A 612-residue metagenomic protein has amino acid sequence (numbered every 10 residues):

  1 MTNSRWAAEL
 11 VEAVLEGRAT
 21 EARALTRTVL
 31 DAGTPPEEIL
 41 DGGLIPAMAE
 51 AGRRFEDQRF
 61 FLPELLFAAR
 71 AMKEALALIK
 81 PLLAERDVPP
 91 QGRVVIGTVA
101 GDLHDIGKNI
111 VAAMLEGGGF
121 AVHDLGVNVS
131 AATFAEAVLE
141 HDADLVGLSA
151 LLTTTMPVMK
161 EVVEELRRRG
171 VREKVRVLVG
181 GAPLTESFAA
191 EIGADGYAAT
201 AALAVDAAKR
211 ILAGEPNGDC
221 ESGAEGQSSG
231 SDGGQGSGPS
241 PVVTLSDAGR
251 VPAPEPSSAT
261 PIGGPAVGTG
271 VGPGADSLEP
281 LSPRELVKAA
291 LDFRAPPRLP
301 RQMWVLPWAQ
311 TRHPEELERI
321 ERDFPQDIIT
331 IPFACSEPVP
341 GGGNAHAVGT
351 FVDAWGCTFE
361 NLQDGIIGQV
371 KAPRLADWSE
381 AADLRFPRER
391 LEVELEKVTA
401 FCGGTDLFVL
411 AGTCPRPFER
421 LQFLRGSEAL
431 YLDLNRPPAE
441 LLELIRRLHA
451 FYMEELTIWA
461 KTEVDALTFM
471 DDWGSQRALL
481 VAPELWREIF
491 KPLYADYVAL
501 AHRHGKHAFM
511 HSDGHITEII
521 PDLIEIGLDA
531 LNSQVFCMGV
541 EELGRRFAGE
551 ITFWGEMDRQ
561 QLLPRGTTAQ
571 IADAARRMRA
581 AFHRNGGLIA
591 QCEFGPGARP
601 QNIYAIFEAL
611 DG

Functional and structural regions predicted by a protein language model:
M1-D87: Long amphipathic alpha-helical segments
G52-E64, A150-T153, F469-P483: Glycine-rich, proline-tolerant flexible connector loops at the mouths of alpha/beta enzymes
R70, G341-R385, G404-F408: A contiguous, low-structure linker/loop signature
Q91-L125: Glycine-rich active-site/cofactor-binding loop and its immediate structural neighborhood
V111-G118, H123-A194, T200-K209: Cofactor-cradling patches in redox/metallo enzymes
Y197-R210, Q534-C537, L588-C592: Glycine-rich phosphate-binding active-site loops on the catalytic face of alpha/beta enzymes
P216-S277: Intrinsically disordered, low-complexity terminal tails and inter-domain linkers enriched for S/T/G/P/D/E
G268, G272-R312, N361, D383-G612: Active-site loop segments of alpha/beta catalytic cores
